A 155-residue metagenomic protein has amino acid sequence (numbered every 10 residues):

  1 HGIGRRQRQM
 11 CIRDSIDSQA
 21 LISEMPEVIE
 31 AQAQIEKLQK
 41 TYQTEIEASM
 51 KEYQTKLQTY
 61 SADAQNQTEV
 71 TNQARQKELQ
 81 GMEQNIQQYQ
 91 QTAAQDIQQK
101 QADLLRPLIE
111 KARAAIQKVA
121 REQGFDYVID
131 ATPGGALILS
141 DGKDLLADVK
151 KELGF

Functional and structural regions predicted by a protein language model:
H1-I12: Single conserved hydrophobic/aromatic residue that forms the stacking wall/gate of nucleotide- or nucleobase-binding
R13-A93: Early exported N-terminus immediately downstream of N-terminal targeting peptides
S18-A20, E27, Q84, T132-G134 (+2 more regions): Solvent-exposed coil/turn segments that connect beta secondary-structure elements in extracytoplasmic/periplasmic
A93, I97-Q101: Long, charged amphipathic alpha-helices with heptad-repeat/coiled-coil character
R106-I109: Structured alpha/beta interaction-core segments
I116-D141: Extended, charged amphipathic interaction segments
V119, E152-F155: Conserved, well-folded catalytic cores of nucleic-acid-processing and energy-transducing macromolecular machines
